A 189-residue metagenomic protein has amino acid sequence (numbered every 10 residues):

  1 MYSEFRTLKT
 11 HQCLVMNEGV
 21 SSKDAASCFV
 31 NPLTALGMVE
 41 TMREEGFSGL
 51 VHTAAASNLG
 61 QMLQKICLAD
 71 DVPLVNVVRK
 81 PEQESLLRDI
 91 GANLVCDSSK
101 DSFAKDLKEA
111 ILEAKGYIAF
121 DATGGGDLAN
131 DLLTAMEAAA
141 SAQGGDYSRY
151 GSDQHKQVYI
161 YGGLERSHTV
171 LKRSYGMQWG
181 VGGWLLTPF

Functional and structural regions predicted by a protein language model:
M1-A54: NAD(P)H dinucleotide-binding glycine-rich loop of Rossmann-like/cofactor-binding domains, especially the beta1-alpha1
K9, I90-G91, Q154, M177: Short, structured coil segments at secondary-structure junctions
L14, V51, V75, Q157-Y159: Structural detector of well-ordered beta-strand residues that form the stable sheet scaffold of enzyme domains
P32-L33, A54-Q61, G126: Glycine-rich NAD(P) Rossmann-fold beta1-alpha1 loop
G46-S48, G116, H155: Phosphate-coordination loops involved in phosphoryl transfer and adenosine-cofactor binding
M62-I66: Rossmann-fold NAD(P)-dependent oxidoreductase module
A69-Y147: Adenosine-nucleotide cofactor-binding segment
G125-F189: Glycine-rich phosphate-binding loop and adjacent beta-alpha segment of Rossmann(oid) nucleotide-cofactor-binding
